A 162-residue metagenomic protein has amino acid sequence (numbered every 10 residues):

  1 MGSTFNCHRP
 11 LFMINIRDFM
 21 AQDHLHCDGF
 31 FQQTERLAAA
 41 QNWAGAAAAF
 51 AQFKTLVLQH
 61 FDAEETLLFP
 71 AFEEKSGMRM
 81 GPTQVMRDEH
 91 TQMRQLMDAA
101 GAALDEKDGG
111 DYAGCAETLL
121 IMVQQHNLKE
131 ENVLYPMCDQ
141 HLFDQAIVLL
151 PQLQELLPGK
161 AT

Functional and structural regions predicted by a protein language model:
G2-T162: Small-residue-biased structural context
